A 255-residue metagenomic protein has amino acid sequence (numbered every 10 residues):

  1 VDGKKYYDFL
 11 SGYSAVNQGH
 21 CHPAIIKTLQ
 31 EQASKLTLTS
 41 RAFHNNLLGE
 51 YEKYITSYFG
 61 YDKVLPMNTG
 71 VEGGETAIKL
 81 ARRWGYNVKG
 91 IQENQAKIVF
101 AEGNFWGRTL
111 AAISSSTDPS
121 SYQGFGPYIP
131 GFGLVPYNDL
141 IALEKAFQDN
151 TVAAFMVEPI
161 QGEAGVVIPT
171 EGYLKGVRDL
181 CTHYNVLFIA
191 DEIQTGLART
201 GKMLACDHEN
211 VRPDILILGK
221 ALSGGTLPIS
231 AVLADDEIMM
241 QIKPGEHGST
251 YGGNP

Functional and structural regions predicted by a protein language model:
V1-P255: Conserved N-terminal phosphate-binding loop of PLP-dependent enzymes in the Aspartate aminotransferase
